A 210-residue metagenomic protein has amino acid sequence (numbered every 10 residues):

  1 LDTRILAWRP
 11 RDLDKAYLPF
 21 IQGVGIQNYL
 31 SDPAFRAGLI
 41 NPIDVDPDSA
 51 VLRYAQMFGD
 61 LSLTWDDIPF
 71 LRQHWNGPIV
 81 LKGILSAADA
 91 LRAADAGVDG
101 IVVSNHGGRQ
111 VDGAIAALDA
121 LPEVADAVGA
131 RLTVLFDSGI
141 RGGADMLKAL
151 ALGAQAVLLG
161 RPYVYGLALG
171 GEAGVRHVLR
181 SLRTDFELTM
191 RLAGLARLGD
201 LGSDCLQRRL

Functional and structural regions predicted by a protein language model:
L1-D95, G107-Q110, D119: Active-site entrance/lid segments in N-terminal catalytic domains of soluble metabolic enzymes
F35, D119-L210: Alpha/beta catalytic cores of nucleotide-metabolism and tRNA/nucleoside-modifying enzymes
H74-P78, A94-G108, V128-R131, G153-V157: Glycine-enriched alpha-helix->loop->beta-strand junction motifs that scaffold or abut catalytic
K82-G83, S104-N105, S138, G160-R161: Short beta->alpha connector loops at strand-helix junctions that form conserved, small/polar/Pro-enriched
G100, G113-L121: Second-shell residues forming the walls of enzyme active-site clefts
G108, D112-I115, A173: Alpha-helix capping and helix-loop boundary segments enriched in small/acidic/polar residues
